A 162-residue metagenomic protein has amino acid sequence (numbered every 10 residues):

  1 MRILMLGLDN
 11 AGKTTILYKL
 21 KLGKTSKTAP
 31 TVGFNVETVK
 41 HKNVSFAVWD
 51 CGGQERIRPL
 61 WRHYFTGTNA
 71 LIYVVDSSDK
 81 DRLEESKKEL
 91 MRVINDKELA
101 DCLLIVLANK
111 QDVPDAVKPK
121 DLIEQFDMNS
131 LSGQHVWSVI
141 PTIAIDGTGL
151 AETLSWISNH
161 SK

Functional and structural regions predicted by a protein language model:
M1-K162: TRAFAC-class small GTPase G-domain
